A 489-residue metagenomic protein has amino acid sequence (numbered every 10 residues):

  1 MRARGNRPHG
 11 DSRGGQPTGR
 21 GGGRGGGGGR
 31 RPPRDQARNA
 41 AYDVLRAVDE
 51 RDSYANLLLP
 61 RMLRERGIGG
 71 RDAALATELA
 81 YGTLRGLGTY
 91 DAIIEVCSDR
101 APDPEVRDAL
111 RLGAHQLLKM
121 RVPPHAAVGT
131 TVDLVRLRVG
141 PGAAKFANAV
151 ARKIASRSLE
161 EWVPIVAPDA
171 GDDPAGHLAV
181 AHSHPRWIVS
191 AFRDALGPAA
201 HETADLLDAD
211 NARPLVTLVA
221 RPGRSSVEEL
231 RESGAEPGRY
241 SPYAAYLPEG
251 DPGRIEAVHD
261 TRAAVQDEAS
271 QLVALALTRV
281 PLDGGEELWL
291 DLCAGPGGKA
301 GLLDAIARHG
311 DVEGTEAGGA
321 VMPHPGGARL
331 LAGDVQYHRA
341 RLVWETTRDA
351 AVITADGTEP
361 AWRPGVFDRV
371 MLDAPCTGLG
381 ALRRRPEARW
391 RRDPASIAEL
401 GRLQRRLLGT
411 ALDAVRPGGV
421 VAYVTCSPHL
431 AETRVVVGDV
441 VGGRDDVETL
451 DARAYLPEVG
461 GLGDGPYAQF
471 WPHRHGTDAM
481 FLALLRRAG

Functional and structural regions predicted by a protein language model:
M1-G489: S-adenosylmethionine
